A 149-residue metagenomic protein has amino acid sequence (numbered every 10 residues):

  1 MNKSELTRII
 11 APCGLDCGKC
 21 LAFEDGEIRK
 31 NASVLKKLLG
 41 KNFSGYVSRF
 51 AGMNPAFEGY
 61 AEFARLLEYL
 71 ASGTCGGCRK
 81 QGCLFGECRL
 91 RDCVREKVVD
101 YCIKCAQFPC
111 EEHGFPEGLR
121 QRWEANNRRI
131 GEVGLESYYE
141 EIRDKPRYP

Functional and structural regions predicted by a protein language model:
N2-Y101, F108-E112, R122-V133, S137-Y138: Hydrophobic scaffolds flanking metal-cofactor catalytic centers in soluble metalloenzymes
G114-P116: Compact mixed alphabeta submodule
V133-P149: Intrinsically disordered, low-complexity terminal/linker regions enriched in Pro/Ser/Gly and acidic residues
